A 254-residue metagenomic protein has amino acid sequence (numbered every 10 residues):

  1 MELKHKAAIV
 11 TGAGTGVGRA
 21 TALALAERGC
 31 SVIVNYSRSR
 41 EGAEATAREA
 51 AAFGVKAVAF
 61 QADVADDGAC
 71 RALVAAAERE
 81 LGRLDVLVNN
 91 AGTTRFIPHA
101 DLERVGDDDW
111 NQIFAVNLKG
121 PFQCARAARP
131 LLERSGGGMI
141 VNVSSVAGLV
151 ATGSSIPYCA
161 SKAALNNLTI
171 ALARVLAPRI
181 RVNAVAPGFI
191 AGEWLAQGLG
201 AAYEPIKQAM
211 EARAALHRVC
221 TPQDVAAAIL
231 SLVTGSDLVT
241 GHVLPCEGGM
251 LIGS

Functional and structural regions predicted by a protein language model:
A7, G14-G16: Conserved glycine-rich cofactor-binding loop
T94, H99, V150, L230 (+1 more regions): Short C-terminal tail/terminal secondary-structure segment of NAD(P)H-dependent dehydrogenase/reductase domains
P98-L102, G106-N111, I206, M210: Substrate-binding pocket helix/loop in short-chain dehydrogenase/reductase
A125, S161: Active-site helix of classical SDR
P130, A173-P178: Alpha-helical segment proximal to the catalytic Tyr-Lys
S145: Residue(s) in the substrate-gating loop at a strand-loop-helix junction that position the organic substrate next
A177-R181, V239-G241: Short, small/polar-rich loop/turn modules that mediate ligand/substrate recognition or access, typified
